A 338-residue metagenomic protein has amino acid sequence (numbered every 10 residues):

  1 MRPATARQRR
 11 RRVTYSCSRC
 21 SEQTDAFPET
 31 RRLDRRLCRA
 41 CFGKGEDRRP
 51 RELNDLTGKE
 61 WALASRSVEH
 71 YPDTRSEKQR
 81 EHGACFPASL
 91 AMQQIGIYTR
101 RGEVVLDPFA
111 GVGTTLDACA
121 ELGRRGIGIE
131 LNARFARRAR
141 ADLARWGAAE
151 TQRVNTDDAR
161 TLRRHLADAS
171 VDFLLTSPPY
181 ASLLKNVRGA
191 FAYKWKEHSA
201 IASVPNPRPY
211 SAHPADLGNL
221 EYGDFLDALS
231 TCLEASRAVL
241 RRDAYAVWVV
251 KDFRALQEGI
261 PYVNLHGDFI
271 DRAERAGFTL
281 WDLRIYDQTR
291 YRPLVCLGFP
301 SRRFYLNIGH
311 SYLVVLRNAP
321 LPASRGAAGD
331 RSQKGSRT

Functional and structural regions predicted by a protein language model:
M1-T338: Class I S-adenosyl-L-methionine-dependent methyltransferase catalytic core
